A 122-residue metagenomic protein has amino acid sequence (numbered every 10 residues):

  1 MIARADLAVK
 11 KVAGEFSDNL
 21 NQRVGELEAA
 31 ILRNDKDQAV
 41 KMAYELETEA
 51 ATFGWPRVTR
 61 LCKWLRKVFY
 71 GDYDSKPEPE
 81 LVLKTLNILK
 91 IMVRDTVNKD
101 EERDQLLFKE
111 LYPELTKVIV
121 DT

Functional and structural regions predicted by a protein language model:
M1-V40: Long, amphipathic alpha-helical coiled-coil segments characteristic of histidine-phosphotransfer scaffolds
D6-S17, K36, A51-T59, S75-L83: Amphipathic, non-membrane alpha-helical segments in soluble helical-bundle scaffolds
N19-A30, L61-W64, V68-S75, L81-D95: Solvent-exposed, amphipathic alpha-helical segments
L32-D35, D74, E78, D100-R103: Alpha-helix capping and helix-coil boundary motifs
N34-G71: Extended, amphipathic alpha-helices with heptad-repeat/coiled-coil or helix-bundle character that serve as
D37-Y44, K63, E80-K84, E102-K109: Short, charged, amphipathic alpha-helical segments
L89-T122: Structural secondary-structure packing elements that flank or coincide with functional cores
